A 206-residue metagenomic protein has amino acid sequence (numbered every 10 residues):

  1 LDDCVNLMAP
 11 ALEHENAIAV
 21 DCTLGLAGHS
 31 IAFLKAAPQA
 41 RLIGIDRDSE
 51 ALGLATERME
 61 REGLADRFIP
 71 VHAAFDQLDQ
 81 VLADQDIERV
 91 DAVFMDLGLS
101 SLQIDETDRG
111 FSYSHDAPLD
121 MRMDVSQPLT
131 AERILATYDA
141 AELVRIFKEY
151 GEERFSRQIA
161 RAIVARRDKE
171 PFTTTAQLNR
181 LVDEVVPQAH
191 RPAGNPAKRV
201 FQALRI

Functional and structural regions predicted by a protein language model:
L1-I206: S-adenosyl-L-methionine-dependent methyltransferase catalytic core, i.e., the SAM/SAH-binding region
